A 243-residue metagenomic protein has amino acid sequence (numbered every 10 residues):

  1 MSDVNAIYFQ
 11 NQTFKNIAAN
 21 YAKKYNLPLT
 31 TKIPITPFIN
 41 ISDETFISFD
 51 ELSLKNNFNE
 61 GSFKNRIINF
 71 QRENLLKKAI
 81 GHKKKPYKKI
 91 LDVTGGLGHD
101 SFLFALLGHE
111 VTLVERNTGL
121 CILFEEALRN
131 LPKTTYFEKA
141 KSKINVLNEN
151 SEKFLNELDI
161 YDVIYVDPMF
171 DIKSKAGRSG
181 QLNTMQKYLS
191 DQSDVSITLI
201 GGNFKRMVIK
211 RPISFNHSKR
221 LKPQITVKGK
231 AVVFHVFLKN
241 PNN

Functional and structural regions predicted by a protein language model:
M1-K89, L106: S-adenosyl-L-methionine
N40, Y165-V166, I209: Redox-cofactor binding/interface segments in oxidoreductases and associated redox assembly factors
K89, H109-E110, K143, K205-R206: Residues at the starts of beta-strands that form the adenosine-phosphate
I90-L103, Y161-A176: Conserved proline-anchored active-site loop of SAM-dependent methyltransferases that bridges a beta-strand
V114-V163: S-adenosyl-L-methionine
N150-F154, Y188-G201: A short, acidic, amphipathic alpha-helical segment used as a generic capping/interface helix at domain edges
M169-S196: Mobile active-site "lid"/loop adjacent to the S-adenosyl-L-methionine
S196-K239: Conserved Class I SAM-dependent methyltransferase catalytic core
